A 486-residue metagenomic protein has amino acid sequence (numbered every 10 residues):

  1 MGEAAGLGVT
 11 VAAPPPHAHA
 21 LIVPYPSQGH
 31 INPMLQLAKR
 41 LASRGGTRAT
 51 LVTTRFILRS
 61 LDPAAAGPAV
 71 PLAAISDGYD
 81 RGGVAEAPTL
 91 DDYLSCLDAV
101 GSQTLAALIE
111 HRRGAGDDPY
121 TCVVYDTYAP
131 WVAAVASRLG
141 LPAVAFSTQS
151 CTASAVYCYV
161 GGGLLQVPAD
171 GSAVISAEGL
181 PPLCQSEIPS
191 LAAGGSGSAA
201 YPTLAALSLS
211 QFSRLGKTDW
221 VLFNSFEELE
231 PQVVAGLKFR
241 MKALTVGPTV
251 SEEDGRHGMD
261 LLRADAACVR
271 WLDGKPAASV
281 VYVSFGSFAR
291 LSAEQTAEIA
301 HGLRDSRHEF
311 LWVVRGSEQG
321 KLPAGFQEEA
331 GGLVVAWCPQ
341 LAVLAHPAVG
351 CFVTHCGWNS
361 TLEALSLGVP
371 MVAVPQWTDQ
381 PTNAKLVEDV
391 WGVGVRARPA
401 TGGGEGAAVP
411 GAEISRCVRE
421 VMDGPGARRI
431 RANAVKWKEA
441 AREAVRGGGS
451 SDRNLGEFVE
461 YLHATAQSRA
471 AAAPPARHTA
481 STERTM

Functional and structural regions predicted by a protein language model:
M1-M486: Glycosyltransferase specificity loop/lid
